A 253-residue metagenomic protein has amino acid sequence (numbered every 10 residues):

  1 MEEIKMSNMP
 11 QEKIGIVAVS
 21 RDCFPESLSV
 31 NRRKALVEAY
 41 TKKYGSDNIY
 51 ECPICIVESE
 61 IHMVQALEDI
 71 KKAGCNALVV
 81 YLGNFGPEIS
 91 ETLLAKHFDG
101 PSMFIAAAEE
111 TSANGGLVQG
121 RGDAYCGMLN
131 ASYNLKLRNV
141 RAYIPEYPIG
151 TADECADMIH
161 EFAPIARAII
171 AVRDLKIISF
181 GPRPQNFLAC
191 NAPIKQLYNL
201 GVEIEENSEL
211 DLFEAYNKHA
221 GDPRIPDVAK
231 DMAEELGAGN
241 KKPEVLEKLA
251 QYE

Functional and structural regions predicted by a protein language model:
E2-S132, K136-I170, D174-I178, R183-E253: Metallocofactor- and cofactor-centric catalytic cores in central/energy metabolism, strongly enriched
